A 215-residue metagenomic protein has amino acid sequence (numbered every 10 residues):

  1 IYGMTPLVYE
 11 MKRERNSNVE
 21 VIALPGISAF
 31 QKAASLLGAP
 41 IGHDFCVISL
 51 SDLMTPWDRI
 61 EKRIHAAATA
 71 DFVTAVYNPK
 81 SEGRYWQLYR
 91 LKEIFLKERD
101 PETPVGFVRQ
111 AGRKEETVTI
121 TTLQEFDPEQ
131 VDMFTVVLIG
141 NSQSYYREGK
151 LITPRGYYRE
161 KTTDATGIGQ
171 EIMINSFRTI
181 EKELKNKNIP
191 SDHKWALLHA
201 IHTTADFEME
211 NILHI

Functional and structural regions predicted by a protein language model:
I1-A70: Class I SAM-dependent methyltransferase SAM-binding "motif I" and its flanking Rossmann-like core
I1-V21, D127, F134, D164-I189 (+2 more regions): Class I S-adenosyl-L-methionine
M11-R15, L37-P40, A67-V73, I94-E102 (+5 more regions): Change "in soluble alpha/beta enzymes" to "in soluble alpha/beta proteins
P25, D52, P56, G83-Q87 (+2 more regions): Catalytic cores of large soluble enzymes that bind and process phosphate-bearing ligands
T69-T179, W195: A contiguous loop/helix-start segment that scaffolds small-molecule binding in enzyme catalytic cores
F207-I215: Short, charged early-sequence alpha-helical segments and their helix-coil boundaries
